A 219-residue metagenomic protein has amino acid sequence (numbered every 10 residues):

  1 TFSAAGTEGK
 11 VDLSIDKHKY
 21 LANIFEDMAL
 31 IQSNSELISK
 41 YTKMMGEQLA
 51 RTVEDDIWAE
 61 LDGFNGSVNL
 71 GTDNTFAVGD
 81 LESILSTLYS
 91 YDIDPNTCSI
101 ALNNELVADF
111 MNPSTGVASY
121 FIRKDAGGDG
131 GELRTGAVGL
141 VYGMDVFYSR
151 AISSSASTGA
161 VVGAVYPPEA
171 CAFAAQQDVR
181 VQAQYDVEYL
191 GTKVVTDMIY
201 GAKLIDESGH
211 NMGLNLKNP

Functional and structural regions predicted by a protein language model:
T1-K10: N-terminal low-complexity, intrinsically disordered segments
G6, H18-Y20, E36-K40: Generic alpha-helix structural propensity
G9-D16, Q32, P113-P219: Sequence/fold signature of self-assembling virion shell proteins
K17-M28: Residues forming anionic-ligand binding surfaces in small-molecule and nucleic-acid pockets of primarily soluble enzymes
D27, L102-N104, M198: Short, structured patches in soluble enzyme cores that scaffold and shape functional sites
M28-P95, M212-P219: Alpha-helical scaffold segments that mediate packing/assembly in large oligomeric complexes
G63-V138: Extended, solvent-exposed, turn-rich assembly/linker loops in the middle of proteins
